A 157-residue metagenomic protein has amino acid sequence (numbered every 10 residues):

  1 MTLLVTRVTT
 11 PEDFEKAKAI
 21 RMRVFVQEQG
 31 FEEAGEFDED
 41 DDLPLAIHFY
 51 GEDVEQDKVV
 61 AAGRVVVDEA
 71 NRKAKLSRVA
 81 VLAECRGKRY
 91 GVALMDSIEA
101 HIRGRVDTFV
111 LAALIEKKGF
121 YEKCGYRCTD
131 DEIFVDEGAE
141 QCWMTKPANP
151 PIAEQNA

Functional and structural regions predicted by a protein language model:
T2-A17: A short beta-loop-alpha structural element at the N-terminal edge of CoA-dependent acyl/N-acetyltransferase catalytic
R21, Y121, Y126: Conserved active-site tyrosine of GNAT-family acetyltransferases
D40-Y50: A short helix-loop-beta-strand connector motif used in the catalytic cores of GNAT acetyltransferases and, in some
Y50, D57-V67, K73-A80: Conserved beta-strand in the GNAT
V67-S77, R86, R105, D136-E140: A conserved beta-turn-beta hairpin within the catalytic core of GNAT-like acetyltransferases that forms part
C85-S97: Conserved acetyl-CoA pyrophosphate-binding loop and the N-cap/start of the following alpha-helix in GNAT-like
I102-L114: Conserved GNAT acetyl-CoA-binding A-motif
R127-W143: Conserved catalytic-core motifs of GNAT/GCN5-like acyltransferases
